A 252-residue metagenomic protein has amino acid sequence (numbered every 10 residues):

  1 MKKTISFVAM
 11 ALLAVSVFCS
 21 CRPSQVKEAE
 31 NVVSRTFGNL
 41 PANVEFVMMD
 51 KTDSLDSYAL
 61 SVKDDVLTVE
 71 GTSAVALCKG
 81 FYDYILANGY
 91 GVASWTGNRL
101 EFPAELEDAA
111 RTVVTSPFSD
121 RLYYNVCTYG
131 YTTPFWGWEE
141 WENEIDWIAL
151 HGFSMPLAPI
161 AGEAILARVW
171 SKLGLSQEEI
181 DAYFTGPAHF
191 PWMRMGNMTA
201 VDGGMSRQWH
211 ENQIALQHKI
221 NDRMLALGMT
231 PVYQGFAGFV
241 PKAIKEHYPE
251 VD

Functional and structural regions predicted by a protein language model:
M1-Q25: Bacterial Sec-dependent N-terminal signal peptides
Q25-V33: Short Lys/Arg-enriched alpha/beta "domain-start" segment
V33-T52: Auxiliary, metal-adjacent structural segments of Zn-dependent hydrolase domains
M48-D53, S61-E70, A74, K79 (+4 more regions): Aromatic-lined carbohydrate-binding surfaces of glycoside hydrolases
D83-Y84: Short Gly/aromatic-enriched secondary-structure transition segments
A93-G97: Glycine/proline-rich low-complexity spacer/linker segments in large multi-domain proteins
